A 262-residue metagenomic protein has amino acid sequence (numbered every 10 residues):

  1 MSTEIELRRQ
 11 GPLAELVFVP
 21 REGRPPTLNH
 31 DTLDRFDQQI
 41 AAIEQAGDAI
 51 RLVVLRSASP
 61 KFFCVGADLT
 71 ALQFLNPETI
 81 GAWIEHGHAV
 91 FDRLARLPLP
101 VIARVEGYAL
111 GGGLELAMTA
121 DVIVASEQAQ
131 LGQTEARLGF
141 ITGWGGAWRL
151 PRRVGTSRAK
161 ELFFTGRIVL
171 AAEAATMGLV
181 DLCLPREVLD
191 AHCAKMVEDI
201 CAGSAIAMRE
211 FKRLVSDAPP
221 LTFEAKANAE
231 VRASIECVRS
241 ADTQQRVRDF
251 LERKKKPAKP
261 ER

Functional and structural regions predicted by a protein language model:
M1-G11, V19, Q39, A46-D48 (+5 more regions): C-terminal alpha-helix plus adjacent terminal tail
M1-R56, E78, D92: Conserved CoA-thioester-binding segment of acyl-CoA-metabolizing enzymes
L16, F36, L55, D68 (+6 more regions): Terminal peptide-recognition signature
F18-E22, N76, V105, E135 (+2 more regions): Short, histidine-centered active-site or binding-site loop motifs used for metal coordination, general acid-base
R21, S59-K61, G107: Short glycine-rich anion-binding loops that position phosphate/pyrophosphate groups of nucleotides and phosphorylated
Q39, H86-P98: Catalytic-core regions built around general acid/base machinery
S57-V90, G139, T222: Glycine- (often His-adjacent) and acidic-residue-rich active-site loop that binds/positions the CoA thioester
A95-I206: Crotonase-fold acyl-CoA enzyme core
